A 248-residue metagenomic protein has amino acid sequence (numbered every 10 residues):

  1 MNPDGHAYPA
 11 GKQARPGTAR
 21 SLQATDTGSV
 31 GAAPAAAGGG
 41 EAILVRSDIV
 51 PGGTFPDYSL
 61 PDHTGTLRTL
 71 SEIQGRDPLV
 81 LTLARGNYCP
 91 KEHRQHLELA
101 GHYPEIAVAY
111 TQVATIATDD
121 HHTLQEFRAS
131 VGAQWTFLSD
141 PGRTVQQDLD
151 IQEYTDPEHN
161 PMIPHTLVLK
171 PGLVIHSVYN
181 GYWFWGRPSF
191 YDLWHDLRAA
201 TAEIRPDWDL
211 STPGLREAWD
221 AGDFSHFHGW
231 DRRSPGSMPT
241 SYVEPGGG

Functional and structural regions predicted by a protein language model:
N2-G248: Chalcogenol-based redox active-site neighborhoods
